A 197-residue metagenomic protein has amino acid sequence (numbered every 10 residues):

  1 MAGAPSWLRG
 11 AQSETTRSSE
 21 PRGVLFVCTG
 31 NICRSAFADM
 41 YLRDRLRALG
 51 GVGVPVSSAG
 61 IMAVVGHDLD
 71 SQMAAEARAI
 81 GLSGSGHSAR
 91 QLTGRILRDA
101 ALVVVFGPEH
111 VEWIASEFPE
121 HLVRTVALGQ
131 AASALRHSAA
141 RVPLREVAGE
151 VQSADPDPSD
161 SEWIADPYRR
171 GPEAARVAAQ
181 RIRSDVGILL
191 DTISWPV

Functional and structural regions predicted by a protein language model:
M1-V197: Short polar/charged helix/loop
